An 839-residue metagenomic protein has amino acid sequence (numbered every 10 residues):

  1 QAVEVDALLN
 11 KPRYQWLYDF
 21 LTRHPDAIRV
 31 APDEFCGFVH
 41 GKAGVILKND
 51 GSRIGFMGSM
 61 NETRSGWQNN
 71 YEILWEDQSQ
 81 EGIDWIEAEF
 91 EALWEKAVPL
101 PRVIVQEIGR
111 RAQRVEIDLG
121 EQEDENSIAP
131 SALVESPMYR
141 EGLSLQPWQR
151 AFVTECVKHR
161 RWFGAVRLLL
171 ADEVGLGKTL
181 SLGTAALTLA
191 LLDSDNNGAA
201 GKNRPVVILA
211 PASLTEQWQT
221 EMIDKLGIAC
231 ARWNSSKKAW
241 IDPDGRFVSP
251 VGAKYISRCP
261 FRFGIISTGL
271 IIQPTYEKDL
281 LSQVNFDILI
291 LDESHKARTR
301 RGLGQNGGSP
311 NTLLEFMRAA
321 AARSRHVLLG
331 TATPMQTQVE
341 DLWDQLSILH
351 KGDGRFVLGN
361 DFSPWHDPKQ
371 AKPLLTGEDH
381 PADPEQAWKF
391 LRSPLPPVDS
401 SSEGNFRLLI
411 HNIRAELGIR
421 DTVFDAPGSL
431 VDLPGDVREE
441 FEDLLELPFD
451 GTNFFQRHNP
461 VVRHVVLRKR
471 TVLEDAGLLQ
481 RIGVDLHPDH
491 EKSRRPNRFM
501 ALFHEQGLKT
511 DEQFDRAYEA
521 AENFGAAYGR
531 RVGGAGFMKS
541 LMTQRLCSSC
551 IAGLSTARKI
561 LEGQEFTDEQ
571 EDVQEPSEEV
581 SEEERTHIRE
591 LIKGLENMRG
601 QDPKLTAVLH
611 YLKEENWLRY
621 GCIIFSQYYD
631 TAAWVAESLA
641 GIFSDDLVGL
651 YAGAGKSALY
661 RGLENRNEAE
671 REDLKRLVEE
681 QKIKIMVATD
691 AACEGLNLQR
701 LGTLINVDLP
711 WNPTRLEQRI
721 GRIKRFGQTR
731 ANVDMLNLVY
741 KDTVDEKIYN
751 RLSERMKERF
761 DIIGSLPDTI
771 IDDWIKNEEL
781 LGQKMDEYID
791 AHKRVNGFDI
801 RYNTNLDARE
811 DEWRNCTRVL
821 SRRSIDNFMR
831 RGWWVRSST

Functional and structural regions predicted by a protein language model:
Q1-G142, W834: PLD/PLD-like phosphodiesterase catalytic module centered on the HKD motif
A2-Y71, S267, A640, S644-E746: Conserved RecA-like P-loop NTPase helicase motor core
I128-T154, R161, V166, K178-T179 (+4 more regions): SF2 helicase/translocase NTPase motor core, specifically the RecA-like lobe 1 inter-motif segment between Walker
A129-L145, V157, V166, S181 (+3 more regions): Conserved Helicase C-terminal RecA-like lobe
F163-L168, N203-P205, R262, R325-H326 (+2 more regions): Pre-Walker A (Motif I) flank of P-loop NTPase domains
G177-T184, S213, E340, W634: Phosphate-binding Walker
E293, H326-N360, S400, G404-D432 (+4 more regions): SF2 helicase/translocase ATPase core recognition
R730-T839: C-terminal accessory region of SF2 helicases/translocases
